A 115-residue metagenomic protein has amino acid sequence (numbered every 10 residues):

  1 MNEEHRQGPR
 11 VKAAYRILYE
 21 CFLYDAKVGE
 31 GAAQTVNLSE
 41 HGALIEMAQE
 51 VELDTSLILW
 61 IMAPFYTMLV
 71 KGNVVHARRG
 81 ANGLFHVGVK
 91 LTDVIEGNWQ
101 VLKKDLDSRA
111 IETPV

Functional and structural regions predicted by a protein language model:
M1-L38, Q100-V115: N-terminal helix initiation/capping motif
K12, E30, L69, N82-H86: Short edge beta-strand segments in beta-sheet-rich domains
Y15, L57-L59, V70-G72, V87: Hydrophobic residues positioned within well-ordered beta-strands of beta-sheet architectures
L18, V51-L53, F85-K104: Short solvent-exposed strand/turn elements
Y19-D54, I58, G88: Short strand-loop-strand
A33, V70-H76: Short beta-strand-centered aromatic/proline hotspots
N37-S39, H76-R78, D93-I95: A generic structural motif
A63-T67: Short, charged beta-turn/beta-strand-edge "cap" motif at the junction between a beta-strand and an adjacent loop
